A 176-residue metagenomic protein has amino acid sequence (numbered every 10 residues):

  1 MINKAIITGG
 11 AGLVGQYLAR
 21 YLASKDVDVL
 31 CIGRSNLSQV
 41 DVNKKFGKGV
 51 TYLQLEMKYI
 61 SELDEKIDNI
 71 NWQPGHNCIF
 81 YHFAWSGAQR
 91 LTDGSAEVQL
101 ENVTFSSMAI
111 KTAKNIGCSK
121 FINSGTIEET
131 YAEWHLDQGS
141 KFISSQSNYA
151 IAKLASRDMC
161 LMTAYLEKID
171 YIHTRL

Functional and structural regions predicted by a protein language model:
A5-K25: N-terminal Rossmann NAD(P)H-binding glycine-rich loop of SDR-like oxidoreductase domains
T8, I32, F80-S86, F121-I127 (+1 more regions): SDR active-site strand-loop-helix element
V27-S38: Conserved glycine-rich Rossmann-like NAD(P)H-binding loop of the short-chain dehydrogenase/reductase
F46-S61: Rossmann-fold cofactor-recognition segment
M57-E101: NAD(P)H-binding glycine-rich loop region in Rossmannoid oxidoreductase-like domains and their noncatalytic homologs
I79-H82, S107-N148: Conserved Rossmann-fold NAD(P)-dependent oxidoreductase catalytic core, especially the SDR/UDP-sugar
N148, A152-A155: Active-site helix of classical SDR
D158-L176: Conserved beta-loop-beta element that borders a ligand/cofactor-binding pocket
